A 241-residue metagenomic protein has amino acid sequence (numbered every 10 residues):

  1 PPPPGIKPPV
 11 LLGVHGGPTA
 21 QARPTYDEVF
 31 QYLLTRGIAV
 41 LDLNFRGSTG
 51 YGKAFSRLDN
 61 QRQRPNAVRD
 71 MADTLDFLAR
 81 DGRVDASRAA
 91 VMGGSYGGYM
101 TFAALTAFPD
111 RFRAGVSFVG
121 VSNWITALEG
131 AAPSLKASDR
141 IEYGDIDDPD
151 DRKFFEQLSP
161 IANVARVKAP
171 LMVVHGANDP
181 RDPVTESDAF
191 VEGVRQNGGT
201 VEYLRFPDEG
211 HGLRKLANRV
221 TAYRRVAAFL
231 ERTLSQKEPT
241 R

Functional and structural regions predicted by a protein language model:
P1-I6, S159-I161: Short beta-strand-to-loop junctions in surface cap/lid or active-site-entrance loops
I6-G16: Short beta-strand element of the alpha/beta-hydrolase
K7, D27, R36, D148 (+1 more regions): Short loop/turn elements that form and flank the Walker-type P-loop nucleotide-binding site in RecA-like NTPase cores
P9-V10, A39, A114: Short, Asp-centered acidic motifs that coordinate Mg2+ and/or phosphate in catalytic or ligand-binding sites
G13, T25-E28, A107, A189: Alpha-helical transmission elements in cytosolic ATPase-linked domains
Q21-R23, T185: Short N-terminal helix/helix-N-cap motif within the alpha/beta-hydrolase-1
P24-L43: Short amphipathic alpha-helix adjacent to the substrate-entry channel of hydrolases
D42-R241: Active-site-proximal cap/loop segments of hydrolase catalytic domains
